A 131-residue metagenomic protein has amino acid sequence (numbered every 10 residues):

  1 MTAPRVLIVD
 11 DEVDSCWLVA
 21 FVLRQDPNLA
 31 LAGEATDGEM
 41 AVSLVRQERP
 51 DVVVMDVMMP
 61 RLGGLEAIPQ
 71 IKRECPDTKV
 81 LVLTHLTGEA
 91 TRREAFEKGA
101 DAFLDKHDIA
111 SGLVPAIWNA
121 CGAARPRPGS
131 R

Functional and structural regions predicted by a protein language model:
T2-L23: Conserved acidic segment of CheY-like receiver
C16, P60, G88: The feature encodes the CheY-like receiver
N28-T36, L44: Short hydrophobic/Thr-rich beta-strand motif most characteristic of the beta2 strand and flanking loop of CheY-like
D37-M40, L62-E66: Acidic catalytic/metal-coordinating carboxylates
S43, L65-P76: Short amphipathic alpha-helix used as the core "switch/output" element in two-component signaling
E48-V54: Active-site beta3 strand of CheY-like receiver
E66, T87-L104, D108-S111, P115 (+1 more regions): Alpha4 helix (beta4-alpha4-beta5 surface) of REC/receiver domains from two-component response regulators
